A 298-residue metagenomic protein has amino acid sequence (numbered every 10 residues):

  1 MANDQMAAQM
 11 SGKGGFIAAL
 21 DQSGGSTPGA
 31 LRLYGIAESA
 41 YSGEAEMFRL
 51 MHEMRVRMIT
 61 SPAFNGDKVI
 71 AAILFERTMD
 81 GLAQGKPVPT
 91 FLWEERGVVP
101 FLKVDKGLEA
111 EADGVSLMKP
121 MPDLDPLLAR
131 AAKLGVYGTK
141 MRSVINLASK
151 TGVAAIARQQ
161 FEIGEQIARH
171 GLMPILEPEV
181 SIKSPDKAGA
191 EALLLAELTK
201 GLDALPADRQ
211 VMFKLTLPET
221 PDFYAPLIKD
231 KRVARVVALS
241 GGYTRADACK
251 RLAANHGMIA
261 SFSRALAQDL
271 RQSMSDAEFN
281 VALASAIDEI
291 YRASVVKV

Functional and structural regions predicted by a protein language model:
M1-Y137, I145-L147, E197, G201-L215 (+1 more regions): Alpha/beta catalytic barrel-like cores
A110-V115, T139-A154, S181-K187: Surface-exposed cleft-lining segments at the edges of enzyme active sites
G135-S143, L172-E179: Glycine-rich, often proline-containing surface loops adjacent to acidic residues and nearby aromatics that form
V144-L147, G152-Q166, L172: Internal active-site segments that recognize and position negatively charged phosphoryl groups and nucleotide moieties
V153-I163, A190-K200, I228-R235: Short, electropositive alpha-helical surface patch
A154-A155, K187-A190, I290, S294: Short amphipathic alpha-helical patches
I163, I167-L217: Aromatic-anchored, glycine/proline-accented short structural segments that stabilize local strand-turns or short
